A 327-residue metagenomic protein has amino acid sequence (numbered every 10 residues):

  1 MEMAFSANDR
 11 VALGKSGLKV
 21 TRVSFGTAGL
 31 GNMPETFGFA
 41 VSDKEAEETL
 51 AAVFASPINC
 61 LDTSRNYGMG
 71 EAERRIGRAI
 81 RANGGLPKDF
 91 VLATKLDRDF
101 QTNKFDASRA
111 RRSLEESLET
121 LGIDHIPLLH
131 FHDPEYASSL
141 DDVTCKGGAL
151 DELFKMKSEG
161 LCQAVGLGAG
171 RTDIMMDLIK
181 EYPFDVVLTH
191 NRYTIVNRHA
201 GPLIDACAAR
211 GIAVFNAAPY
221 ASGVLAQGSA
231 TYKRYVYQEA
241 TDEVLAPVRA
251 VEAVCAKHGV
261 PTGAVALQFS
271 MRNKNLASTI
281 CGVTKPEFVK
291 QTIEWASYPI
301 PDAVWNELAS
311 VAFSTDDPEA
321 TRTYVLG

Functional and structural regions predicted by a protein language model:
M1-F90: N-terminal binding-site loop/beta-alpha segment at the start of enzyme catalytic domains that lines or forms
E2-R10, P134-T315, E319-G327: Beta/alpha (TIM)-barrel catalytic core signal, keyed to glycine-rich beta->alpha loops juxtaposed to Asp/Glu that bind
L13, F25, L61, I76 (+9 more regions): Conserved, mostly hydrophobic/aromatic
V20-S24, N59-C60, D89-K95, H125-H130 (+4 more regions): Structural preference for beta-strand elements that scaffold enzyme active sites
G31-K44, L96-R109, D141: Active-site mouth loops of central-metabolism enzymes
F39-V53, F105-T120, R171-D177: Short, acidic/polar
S64-E73, D99-K104, A137-S138, Y193-R198: Acidic-and-aromatic substrate-binding clefts and catalytic sites of carbohydrate-active enzymes
L118-S139: Active-site groove signature of glycoside hydrolases
